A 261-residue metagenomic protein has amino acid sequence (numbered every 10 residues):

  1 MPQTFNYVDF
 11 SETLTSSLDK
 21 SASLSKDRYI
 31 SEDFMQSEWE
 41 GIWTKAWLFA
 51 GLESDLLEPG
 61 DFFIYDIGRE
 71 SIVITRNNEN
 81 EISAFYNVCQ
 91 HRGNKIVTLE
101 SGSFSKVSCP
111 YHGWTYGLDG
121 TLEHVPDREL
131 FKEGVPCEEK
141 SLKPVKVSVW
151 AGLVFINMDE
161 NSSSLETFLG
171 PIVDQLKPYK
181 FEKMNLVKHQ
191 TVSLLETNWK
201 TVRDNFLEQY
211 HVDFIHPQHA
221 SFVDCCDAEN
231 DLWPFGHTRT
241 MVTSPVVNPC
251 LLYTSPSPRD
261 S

Functional and structural regions predicted by a protein language model:
P2-G41, L48, V135-N157, N161-Y179: Replace "small metal-dependent catalytic modules" with "small catalytic or cofactor-binding modules
D27-G68, I72-V73: Non-catalytic accessory segments flanking enzyme active sites
W43-W47, N94, H211: Generic structural signal for secondary-structure transition and capping sites
D55-E160, E166-V173: Rieske [2Fe-2S] iron-sulfur-binding domain
F181, N185-D227, F235-T240: A conserved active-site cap/scaffold subdomain adjacent to cofactor or substrate pockets
M241-T243, V247-P249: Extended hydrophobic/aromatic segments used for targeting, binding, or gating
Y253-S261: Single conserved hydrophobic/aromatic residue that forms the stacking wall/gate of nucleotide- or nucleobase-binding
